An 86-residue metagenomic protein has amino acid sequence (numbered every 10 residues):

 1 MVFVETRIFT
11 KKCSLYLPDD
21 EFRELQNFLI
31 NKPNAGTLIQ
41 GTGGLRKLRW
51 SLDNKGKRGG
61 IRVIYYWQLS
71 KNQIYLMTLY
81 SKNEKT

Functional and structural regions predicted by a protein language model:
M1-K55, K71: Basic, Lys/Arg-enriched alpha-helical interface segments
P18-E21, Y65, L76: Residue-level signature of transmembrane alpha-helix interfaces in integral membrane proteins
G59-V63: Short, surface-exposed coil-to-beta transition loops
W67-T86: Enriched for short, Lys/Arg-rich terminal
